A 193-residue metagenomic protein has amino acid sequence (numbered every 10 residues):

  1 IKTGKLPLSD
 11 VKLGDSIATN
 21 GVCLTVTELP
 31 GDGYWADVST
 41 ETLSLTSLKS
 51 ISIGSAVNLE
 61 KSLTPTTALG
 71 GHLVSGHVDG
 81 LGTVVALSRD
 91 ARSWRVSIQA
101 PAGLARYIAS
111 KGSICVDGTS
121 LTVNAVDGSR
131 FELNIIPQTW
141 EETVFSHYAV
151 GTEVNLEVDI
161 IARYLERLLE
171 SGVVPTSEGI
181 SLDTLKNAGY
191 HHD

Functional and structural regions predicted by a protein language model:
I1-D193: Conserved loop->alpha-helix
